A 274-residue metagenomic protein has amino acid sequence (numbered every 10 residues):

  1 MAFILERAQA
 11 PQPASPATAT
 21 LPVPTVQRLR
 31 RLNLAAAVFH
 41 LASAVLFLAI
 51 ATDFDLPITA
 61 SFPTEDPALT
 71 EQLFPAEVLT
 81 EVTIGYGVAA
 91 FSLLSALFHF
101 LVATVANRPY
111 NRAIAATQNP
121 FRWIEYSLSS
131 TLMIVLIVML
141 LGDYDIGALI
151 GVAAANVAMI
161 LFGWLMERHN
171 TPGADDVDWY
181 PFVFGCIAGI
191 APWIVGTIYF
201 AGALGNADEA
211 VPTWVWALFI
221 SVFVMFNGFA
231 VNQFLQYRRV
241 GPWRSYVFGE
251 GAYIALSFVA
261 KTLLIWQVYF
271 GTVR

Functional and structural regions predicted by a protein language model:
F3-V38, A42-P120, T131-R274: Polytopic alpha-helical membrane-helix bundles and their juxtamembrane interface segments in multi-pass membrane
R122-E125: Right-handed parallel beta-helix
